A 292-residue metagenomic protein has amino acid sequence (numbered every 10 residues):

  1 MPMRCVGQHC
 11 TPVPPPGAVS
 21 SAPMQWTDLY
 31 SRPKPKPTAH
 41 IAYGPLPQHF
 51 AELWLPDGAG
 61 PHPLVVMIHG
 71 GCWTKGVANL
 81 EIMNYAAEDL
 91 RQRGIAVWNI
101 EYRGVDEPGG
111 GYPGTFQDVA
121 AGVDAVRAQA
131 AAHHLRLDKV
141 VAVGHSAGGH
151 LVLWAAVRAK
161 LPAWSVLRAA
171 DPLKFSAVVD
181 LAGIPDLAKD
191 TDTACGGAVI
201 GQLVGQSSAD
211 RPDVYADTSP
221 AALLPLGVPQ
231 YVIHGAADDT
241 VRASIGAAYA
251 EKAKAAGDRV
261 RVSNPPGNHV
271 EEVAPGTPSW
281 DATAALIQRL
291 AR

Functional and structural regions predicted by a protein language model:
T11-A59: N-terminal cap/lid segment of alpha/beta-hydrolase-fold proteins
W26-K36, L46, A188-A222: Mobile cap/lid helix-loop segments that gate and shape the active-site cleft of serine hydrolases
D57-P61, V65-D89: Short, surface-exposed "cap/lid" segments of acyl-processing enzymes
V77-A87, N99-L137, V273-A274, P278: Catalytic nucleophile-loop/oxyanion-hole region of alpha/beta-hydrolase and closely related hydrolase-like folds
D124-D192: Primarily recognizes the serine-hydrolase "nucleophile elbow" in alpha/beta-hydrolase and SGNH/GDSL folds
V232-D238: Short beta-strand/loop motif that positions the catalytic acidic residue of the alpha/beta-hydrolase fold
D239-A248: Conserved alpha/beta-hydrolase "acid-adjacent" motif
K254-V270: Catalytic histidine neighborhood in serine/cysteine hydrolases with alpha/beta-hydrolase-type architecture
